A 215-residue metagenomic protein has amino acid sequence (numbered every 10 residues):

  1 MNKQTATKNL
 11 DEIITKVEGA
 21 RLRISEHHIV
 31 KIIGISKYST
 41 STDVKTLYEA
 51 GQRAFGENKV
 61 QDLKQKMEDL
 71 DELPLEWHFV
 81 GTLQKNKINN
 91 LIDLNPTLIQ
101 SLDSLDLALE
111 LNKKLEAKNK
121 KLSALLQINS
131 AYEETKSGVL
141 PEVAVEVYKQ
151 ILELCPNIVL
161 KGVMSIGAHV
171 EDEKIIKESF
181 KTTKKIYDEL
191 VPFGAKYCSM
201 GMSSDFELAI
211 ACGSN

Functional and structural regions predicted by a protein language model:
M1-S204, C212: Conserved alpha/beta-domain cores
